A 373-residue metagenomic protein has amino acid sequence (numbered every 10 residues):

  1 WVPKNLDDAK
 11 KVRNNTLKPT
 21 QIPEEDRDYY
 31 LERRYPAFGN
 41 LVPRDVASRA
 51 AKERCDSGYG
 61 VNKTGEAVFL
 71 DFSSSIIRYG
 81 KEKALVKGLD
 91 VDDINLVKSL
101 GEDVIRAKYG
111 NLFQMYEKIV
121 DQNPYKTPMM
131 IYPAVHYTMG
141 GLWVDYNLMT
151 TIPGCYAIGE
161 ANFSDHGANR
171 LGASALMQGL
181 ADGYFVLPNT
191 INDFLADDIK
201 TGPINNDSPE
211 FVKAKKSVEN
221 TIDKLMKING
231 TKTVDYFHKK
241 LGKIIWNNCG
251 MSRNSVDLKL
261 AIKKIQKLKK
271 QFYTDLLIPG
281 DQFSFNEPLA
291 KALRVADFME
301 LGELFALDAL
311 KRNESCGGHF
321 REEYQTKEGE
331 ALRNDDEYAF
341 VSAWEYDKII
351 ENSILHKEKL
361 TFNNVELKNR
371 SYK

Functional and structural regions predicted by a protein language model:
W1-M115, N189-N192: An anion/pyrophosphate-binding glycine-rich loop and adjacent beta-alpha core in soluble alpha-beta enzymes
P23, V144-D145, N313: Hydrophobic alpha-helical segments, especially N-terminal targeting/anchoring helices
L100-M149: Accessory "access/gating" subregions that flank catalytic or transport cores
M130-T138, I199-I222, G318-E330: A glycine-rich phosphate-binding loop feature that marks nucleotide/adenosyl-phosphate handling sites
M149-R170: Short FAD-binding loop at a beta-strand-to-alpha-helix junction that anchors the flavin cofactor in diverse
S164-T190: A conserved FAD-binding loop/helix module that cradles the flavin
D193-S284: Long, amphipathic alpha-helical stalk/connector segments used for oligomerization, subunit docking, or mechanical
Q271-K373: C-terminal amphipathic alpha-helical interaction region
